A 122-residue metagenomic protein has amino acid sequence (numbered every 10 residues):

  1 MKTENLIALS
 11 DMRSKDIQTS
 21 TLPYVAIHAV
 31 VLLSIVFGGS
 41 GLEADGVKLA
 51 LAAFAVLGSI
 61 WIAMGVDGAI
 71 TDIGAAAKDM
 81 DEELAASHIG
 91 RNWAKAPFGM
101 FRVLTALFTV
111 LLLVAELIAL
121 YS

Functional and structural regions predicted by a protein language model:
M1-A29: Cytosolic-side membrane-entry/anchor segment at the start of a transmembrane helix
K2-S10, A77-F101: Short membrane-interface loop/juxtamembrane segments of multi-pass integral membrane proteins
M12-R13, A69-T71, I89: Short juxtamembrane and helix-loop transition motifs at transmembrane-helix boundaries in membrane proteins
D16-T19, G46-V56, A96-L107: Alpha-helical transmembrane segments of integral membrane proteins
Y24, H28, L57-D67, L111-A115: Alpha-helical transmembrane segments
V30-G38, R102-S122: Alpha-helical transmembrane segments and their membrane-interface junctions in multi-pass membrane proteins
V31-A52, A86-F98: Cytoplasmic juxtamembrane interface segments
G41-K78: Short alpha-helical packing/oligomerization segments
